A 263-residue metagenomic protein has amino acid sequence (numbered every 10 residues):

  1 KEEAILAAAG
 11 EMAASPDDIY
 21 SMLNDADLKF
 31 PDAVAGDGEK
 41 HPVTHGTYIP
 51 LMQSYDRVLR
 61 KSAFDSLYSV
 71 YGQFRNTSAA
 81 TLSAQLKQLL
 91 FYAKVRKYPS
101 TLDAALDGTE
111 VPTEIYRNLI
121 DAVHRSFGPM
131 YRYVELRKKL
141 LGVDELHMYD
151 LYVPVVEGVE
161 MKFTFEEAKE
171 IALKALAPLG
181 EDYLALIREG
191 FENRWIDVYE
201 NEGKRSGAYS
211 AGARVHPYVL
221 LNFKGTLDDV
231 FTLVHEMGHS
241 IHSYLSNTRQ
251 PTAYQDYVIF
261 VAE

Functional and structural regions predicted by a protein language model:
K1-E114, N118, A122-R125, I171-A175 (+1 more regions): His/Asp/Glu-rich acidic catalytic environments and adjacent acidic regulatory segments
D32-D37, F91, R137-V155, E189-V198 (+1 more regions): A glycine-rich phosphate-binding loop feature that marks nucleotide/adenosyl-phosphate handling sites
L82, L119-Y152: Helix-rich, well-folded core regions that mediate interactions or catalysis
L136-R188, E192, H242: Long, K/E/R/D-enriched contiguous segments that form extended
G158-F163, I196-H216: Catalytic zinc-binding patch centered on the HExxH motif and its immediate surroundings that defines zinc-dependent
V159-F165, I171, P178, A213-V234 (+2 more regions): Short pre-active-site segment immediately N-terminal to the catalytic Zn-binding motif
T232-E236, S240, Y244: Catalytic glutamate of the conserved HExxH
S243-E263: Post-HEXXH active-site segment of zinc metalloproteases
